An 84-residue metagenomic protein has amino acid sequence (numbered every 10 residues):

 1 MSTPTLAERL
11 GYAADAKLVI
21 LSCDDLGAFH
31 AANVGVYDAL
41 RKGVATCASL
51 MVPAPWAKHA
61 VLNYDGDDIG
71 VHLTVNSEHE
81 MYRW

Functional and structural regions predicted by a protein language model:
M1-I20: N-terminal pre-catalytic segment of deacetylase/amide-hydrolase enzymes
S2, G27-A32: Short secondary-structure boundary/capping elements
G11, V36-K42, A57-G70: Acidic (Asp/Glu)-rich catalytic clusters
L18-F29: Active-site mouth loops of central-metabolism enzymes
L18-I20, A45-S49, G66-H72: Structural preference for beta-strand elements that scaffold enzyme active sites
D24-L26, M51-P55, H72-E78: Active-site beta-loop-alpha junctions enriched in small/polar residues
H30-W56: A short alpha/beta connector and helix-capping loop motif
E80-W84: Active-site gating loops and adjacent loop-to-helix segments of metal-dependent hydrolytic enzymes
